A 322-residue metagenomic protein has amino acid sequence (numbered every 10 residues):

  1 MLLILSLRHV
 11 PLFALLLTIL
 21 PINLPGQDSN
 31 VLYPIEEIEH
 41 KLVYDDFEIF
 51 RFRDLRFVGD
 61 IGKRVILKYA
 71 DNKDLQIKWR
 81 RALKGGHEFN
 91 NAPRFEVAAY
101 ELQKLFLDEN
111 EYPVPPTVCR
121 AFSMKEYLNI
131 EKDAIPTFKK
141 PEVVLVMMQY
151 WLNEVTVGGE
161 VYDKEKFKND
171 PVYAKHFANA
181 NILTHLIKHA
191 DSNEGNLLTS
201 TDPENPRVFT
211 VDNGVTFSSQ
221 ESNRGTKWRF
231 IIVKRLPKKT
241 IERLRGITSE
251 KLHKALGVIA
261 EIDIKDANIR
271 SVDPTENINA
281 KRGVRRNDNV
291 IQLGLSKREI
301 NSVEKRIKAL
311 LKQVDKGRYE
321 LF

Functional and structural regions predicted by a protein language model:
M1-P11: Bacterial N-terminal signal peptides that target proteins for export
P11-P21: Bacterial N-terminal signal peptides
I22-G26: Sec/Tat signal peptide C-region and signal peptidase I cleavage site
Q27-F322: Phosphate/dinucleotide-binding and metal-coordinating scaffold of catalytic cores in nucleotide-dependent enzymes
